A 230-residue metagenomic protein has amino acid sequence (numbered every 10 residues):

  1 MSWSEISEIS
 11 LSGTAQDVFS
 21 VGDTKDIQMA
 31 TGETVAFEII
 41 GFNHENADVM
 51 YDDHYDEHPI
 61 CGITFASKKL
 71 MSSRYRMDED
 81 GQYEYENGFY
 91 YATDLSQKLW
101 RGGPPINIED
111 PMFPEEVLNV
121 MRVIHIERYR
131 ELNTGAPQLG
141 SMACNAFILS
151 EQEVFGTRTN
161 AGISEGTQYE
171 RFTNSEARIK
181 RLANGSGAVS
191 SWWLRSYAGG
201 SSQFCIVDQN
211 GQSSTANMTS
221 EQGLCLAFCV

Functional and structural regions predicted by a protein language model:
M1-V230: Collagenous Gly-X-Y triple-helix signature in extracellular proteins
